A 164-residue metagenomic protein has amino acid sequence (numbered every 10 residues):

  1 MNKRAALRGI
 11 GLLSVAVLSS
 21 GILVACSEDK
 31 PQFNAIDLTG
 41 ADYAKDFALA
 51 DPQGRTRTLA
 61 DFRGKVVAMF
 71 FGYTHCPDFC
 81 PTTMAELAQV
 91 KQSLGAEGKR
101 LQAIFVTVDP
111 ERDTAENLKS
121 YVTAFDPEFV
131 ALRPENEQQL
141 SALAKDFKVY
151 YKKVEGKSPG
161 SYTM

Functional and structural regions predicted by a protein language model:
K3-G11: N-terminal export leaders
L13-G21: Bacterial N-terminal signal peptides
V24-A25: C-terminal motif of bacterial Sec signal peptides marking the signal peptidase cleavage site
L38-A41: Start-of-domain marker
F47-V67, K91: A short beta-strand-turn-helix
A60-T83, L87: Short active-site neighborhood of thiol/selenol oxidoreductases, capturing the structured segment around
T82-L143: Structural microenvironment flanking redox-active thiols in thiol-disulfide oxidoreductases
Q138-M164: Thiol/disulfide oxidoreductase modules built on the thioredoxin-like
